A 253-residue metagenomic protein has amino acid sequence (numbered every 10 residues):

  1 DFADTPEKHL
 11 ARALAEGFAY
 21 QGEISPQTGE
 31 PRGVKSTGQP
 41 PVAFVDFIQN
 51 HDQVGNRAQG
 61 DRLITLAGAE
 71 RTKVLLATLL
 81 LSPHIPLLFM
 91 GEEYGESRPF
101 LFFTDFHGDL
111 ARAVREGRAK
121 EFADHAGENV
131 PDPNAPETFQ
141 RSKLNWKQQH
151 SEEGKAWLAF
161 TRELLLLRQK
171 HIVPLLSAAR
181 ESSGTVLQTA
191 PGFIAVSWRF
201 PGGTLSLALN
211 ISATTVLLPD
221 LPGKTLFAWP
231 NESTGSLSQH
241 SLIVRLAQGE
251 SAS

Functional and structural regions predicted by a protein language model:
D1-D124: Conserved alpha/beta catalytic core and glycan-binding cleft of carbohydrate-active enzymes
A13-G33, L88-F89, Y94-F103, H125-L205: Glycan-recognition and catalytic regions of carbohydrate-active enzymes
Q39-A43, L81-H84, T189-A190, P201-G203 (+1 more regions): Short, well-ordered loop/turn elements at secondary-structure boundaries
I48-N50, A58, Q148, W198 (+1 more regions): Pocket-edge structural micro-motifs
G60-A67, E232-H240: Short, polar loop/linker segments at the starts of domains and inter-domain junctions
A208-S212: Asparagine-centered strand-capping/turn motif at beta-strand->loop junctions
T214-N231: Beta-strand-rich binding/interaction modules
S233-S253: C-terminal beta-strand-rich structural cap/linker in extracellular carbohydrate-active enzymes
